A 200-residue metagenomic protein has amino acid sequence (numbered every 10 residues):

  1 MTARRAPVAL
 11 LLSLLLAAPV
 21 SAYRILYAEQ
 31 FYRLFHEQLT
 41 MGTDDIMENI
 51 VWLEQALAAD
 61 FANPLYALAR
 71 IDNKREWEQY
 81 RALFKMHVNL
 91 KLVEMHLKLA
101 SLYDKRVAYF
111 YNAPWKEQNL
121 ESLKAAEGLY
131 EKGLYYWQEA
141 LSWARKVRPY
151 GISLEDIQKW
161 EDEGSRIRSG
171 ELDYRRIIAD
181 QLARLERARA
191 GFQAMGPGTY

Functional and structural regions predicted by a protein language model:
M1-V8: Bacterial N-terminal signal peptides that target proteins for export
A9-A17: Bacterial N-terminal signal peptides
A22-F84, G198: Immediate post-signal-peptide N-terminus of mature secreted/exported proteins
Y23-L26, Q30, E121-K124, G128-E131 (+3 more regions): Alpha-helix boundary/N-cap detector
I25-D44, R81-F110, E155-G170, I177: Amphipathic alpha-helical repeat scaffolds of TPR domains
F31, F35-Q38, G42, N49 (+12 more regions): Amphipathic alpha-helices that form helix-helix packing interfaces
N73-W77, Y103-E163: Short coil/linker segments at helix-helix boundaries
D162-Y200: Terminal, low-structured helical/coil segments at or just beyond the last alpha-helical repeat
